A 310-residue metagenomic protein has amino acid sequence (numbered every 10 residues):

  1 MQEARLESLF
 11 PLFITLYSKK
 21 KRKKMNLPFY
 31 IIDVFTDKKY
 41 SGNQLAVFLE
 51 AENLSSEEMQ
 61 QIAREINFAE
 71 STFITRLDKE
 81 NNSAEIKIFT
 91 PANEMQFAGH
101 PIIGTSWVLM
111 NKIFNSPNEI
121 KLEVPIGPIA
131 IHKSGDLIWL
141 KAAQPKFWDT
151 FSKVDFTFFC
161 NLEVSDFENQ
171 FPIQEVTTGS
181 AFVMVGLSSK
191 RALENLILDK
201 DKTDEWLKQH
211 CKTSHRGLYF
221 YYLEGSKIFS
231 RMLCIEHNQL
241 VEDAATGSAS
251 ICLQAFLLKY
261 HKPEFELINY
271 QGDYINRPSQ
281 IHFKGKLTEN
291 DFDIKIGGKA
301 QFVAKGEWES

Functional and structural regions predicted by a protein language model:
S8: Cationic, low-complexity basic patches in intrinsically disordered or flexible, solvent-exposed regions
P11-K24: Short, Lys/Arg-enriched N-terminal segments with co-localized hydrophobic residues within the first ~10-30 amino acids
M25-F97, I103-S310: Active-site proximal loop and beta-alpha junction motif in alpha/beta enzyme cores
